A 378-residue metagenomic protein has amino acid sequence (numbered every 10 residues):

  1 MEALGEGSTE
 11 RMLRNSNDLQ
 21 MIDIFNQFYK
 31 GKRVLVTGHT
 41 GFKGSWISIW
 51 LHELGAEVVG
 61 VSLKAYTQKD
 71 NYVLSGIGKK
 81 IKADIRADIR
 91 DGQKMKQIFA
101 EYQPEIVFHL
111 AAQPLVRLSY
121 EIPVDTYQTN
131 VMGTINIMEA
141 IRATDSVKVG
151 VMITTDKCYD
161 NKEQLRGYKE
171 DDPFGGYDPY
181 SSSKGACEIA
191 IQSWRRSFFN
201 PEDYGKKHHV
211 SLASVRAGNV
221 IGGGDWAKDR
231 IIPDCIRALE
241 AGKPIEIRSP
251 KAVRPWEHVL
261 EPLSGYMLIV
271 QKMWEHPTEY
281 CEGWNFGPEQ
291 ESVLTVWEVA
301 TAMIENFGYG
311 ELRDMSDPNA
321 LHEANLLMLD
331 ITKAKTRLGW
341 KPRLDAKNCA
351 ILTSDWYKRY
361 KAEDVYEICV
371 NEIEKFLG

Functional and structural regions predicted by a protein language model:
M1-A217, Y360, N371: N-terminal Rossmann-like NAD(P)+-binding domain of SDR-like oxidoreductases, especially those catalyzing
M1-L19, I47, E53-G60, A87 (+2 more regions): C-terminal substrate-binding subdomain of Rossmann-fold SDR/epimerase-dehydratase oxidoreductases
S45, Q93, I135, P233 (+2 more regions): Residue-level marker for well-ordered alpha-helical positions
R90, L115, T126, G222 (+2 more regions): Glycine-/small-residue-rich active-site loops that bind phosphorylated ligands and cofactors
K96, E139, P233, T301 (+1 more regions): Active-site phosphate/pyrophosphate- and oxyanion-stabilizing loops and adjacent acidic/basic residues in soluble
P123, G224-K228: Active-site loop immediately N-terminal to the catalytic Tyr-X3-Lys motif of short-chain dehydrogenase/reductase
N130, T134, K228-P233, Y266: Amphipathic alpha-helical segments in well-structured domains
